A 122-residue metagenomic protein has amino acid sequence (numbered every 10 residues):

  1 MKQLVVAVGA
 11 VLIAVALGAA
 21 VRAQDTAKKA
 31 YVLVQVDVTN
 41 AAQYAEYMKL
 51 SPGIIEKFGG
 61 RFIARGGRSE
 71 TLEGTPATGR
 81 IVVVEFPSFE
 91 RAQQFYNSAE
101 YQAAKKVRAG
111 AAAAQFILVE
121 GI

Functional and structural regions predicted by a protein language model:
Q3-V6, I13-N97, E120-I122: Short S/T/G/P-rich N-terminal loop/turn motif that feeds into the first structured element of a domain
G53, Y101, G110-A113: Residue-level marker of structural boundaries
A92, Q102-A109: C-terminal structural segments of small proteins and small subunits
A109-I122: C-terminal end-helix/capping segment
